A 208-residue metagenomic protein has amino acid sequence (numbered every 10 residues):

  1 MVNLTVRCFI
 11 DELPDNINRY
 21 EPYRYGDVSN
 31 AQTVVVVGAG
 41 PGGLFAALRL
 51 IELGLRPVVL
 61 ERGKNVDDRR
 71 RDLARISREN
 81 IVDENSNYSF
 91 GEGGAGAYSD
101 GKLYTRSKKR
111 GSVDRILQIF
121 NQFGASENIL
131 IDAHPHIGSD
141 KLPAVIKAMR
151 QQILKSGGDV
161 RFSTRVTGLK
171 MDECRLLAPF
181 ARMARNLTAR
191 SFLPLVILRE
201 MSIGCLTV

Functional and structural regions predicted by a protein language model:
M1-V208: Residues forming the flavin
